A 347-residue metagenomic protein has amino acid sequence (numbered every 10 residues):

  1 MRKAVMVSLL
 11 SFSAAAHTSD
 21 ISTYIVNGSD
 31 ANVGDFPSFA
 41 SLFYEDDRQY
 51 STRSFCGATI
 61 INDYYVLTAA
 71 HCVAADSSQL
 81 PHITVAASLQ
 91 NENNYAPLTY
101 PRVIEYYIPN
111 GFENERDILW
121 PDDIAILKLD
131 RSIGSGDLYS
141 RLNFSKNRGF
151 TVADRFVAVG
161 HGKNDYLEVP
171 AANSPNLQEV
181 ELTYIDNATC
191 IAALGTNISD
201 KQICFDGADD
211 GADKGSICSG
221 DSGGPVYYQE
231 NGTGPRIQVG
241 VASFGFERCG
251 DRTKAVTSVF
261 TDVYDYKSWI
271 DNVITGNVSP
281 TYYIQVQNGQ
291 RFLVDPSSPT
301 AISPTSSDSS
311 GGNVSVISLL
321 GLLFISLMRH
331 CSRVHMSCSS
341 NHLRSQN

Functional and structural regions predicted by a protein language model:
R2-Y65, D76, G215, V286-S307: Protease-domain processing segments flanking chymotrypsin-fold serine proteases, especially trypsin-like
D20-D35, I61, A74, H82-S135 (+3 more regions): Conserved catalytic-core segment of clan PA serine endopeptidases
F36-L42, D46-Q49, S54, G134-S140 (+3 more regions): Active-site region of chymotrypsin-like
A40, S54-F55, T59-V73, N173 (+2 more regions): C-terminal subregion of chymotrypsin/trypsin-like serine protease catalytic domains
E45-D47, H71-A74, S88-N93, D130-S135 (+6 more regions): Acidic glycine-/aspartate-rich tracts in secreted/extracellular proteins
W120-D209: Chymotrypsin/trypsin-fold serine protease catalytic domain
S306-S318: Short, threonine-centered small-residue motifs that mark membrane-proximal processing/anchoring sites and TM-junction
S315-R344: A cross-kingdom C-terminal cell-surface attachment/processing module
